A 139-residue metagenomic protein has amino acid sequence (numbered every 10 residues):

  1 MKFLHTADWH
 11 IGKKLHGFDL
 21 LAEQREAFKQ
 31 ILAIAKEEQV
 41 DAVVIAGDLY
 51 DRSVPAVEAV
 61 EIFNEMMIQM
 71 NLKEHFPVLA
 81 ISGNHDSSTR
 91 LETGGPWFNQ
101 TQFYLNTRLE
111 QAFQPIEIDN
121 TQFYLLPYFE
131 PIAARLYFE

Functional and structural regions predicted by a protein language model:
M1-I68, H75: N-terminal active-site segment of His-dependent metallophosphoesterases
D41, V78, E117: Active-site-proximal cofactor/substrate-binding loop regions of enzyme domains
A46-D48, I81-N84: Glycine-rich beta-strand-to-loop/alpha-helix junction loops that act as flexible
P55, S82-E139: His/Asp/Glu-rich metal-coordinating catalytic cores of metallo-dependent phosphodiesterases/hydrolases acting on
N71-L72, N99: Anion (oxyanion) recognition and catalysis
H75-F76, F103: Short phosphate-binding/catalytic loops that engage adenosine nucleotides
